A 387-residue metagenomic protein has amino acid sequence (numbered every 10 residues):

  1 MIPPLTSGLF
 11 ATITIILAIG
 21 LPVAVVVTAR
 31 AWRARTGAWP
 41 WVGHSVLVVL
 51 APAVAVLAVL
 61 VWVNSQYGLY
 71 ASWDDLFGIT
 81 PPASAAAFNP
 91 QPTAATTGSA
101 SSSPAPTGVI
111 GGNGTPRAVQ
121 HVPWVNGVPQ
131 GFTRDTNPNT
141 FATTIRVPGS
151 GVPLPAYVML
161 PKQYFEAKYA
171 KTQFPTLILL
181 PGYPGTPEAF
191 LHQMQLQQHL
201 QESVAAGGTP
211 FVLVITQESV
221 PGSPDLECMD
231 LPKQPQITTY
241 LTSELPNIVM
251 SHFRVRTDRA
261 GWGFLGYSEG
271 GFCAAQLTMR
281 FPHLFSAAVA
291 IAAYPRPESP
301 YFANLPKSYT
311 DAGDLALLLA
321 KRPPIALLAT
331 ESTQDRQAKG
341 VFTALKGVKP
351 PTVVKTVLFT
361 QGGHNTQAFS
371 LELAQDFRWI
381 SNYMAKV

Functional and structural regions predicted by a protein language model:
M1-V387: Non-catalytic cap/lid and distal C-terminal segments of serine-dependent acyl enzymes
